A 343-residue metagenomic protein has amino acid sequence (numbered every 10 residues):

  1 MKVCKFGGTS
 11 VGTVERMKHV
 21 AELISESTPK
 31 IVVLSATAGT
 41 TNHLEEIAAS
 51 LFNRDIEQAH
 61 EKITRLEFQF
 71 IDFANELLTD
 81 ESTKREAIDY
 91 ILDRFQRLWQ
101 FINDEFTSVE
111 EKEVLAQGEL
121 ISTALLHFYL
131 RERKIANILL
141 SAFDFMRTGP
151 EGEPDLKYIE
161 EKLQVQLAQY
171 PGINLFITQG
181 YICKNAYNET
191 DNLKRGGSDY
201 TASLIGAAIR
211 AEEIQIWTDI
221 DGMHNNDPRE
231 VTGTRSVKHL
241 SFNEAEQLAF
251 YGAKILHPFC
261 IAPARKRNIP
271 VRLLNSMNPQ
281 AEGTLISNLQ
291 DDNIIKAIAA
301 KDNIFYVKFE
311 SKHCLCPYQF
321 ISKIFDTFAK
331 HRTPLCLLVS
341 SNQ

Functional and structural regions predicted by a protein language model:
M1-I261: Nucleotide/pyrophosphate-binding catalytic subdomain
K2, N174, E212-I214, E246 (+5 more regions): Structural beta-strand/beta-sheet cores of well-ordered domains, especially the beta-sheet scaffolds that support
L34-A49, L273-L289: Terminal amphipathic helices with adjacent charged low-complexity linkers/tails
T83, L256-P258, P270-P279, I321 (+1 more regions): Flexible, glycine/charged-enriched surface loops at secondary-structure junctions
L140, T178-G180, W217, L274-S276 (+2 more regions): Generic beta-strand/beta-sheet core signal
M146-P154, N278-I295: Self-splicing inteins and homing endonuclease
T284-Q343: A conserved regulatory-domain signal marking ACT and ACT-like small-molecule sensing domains and adjacent regulatory
